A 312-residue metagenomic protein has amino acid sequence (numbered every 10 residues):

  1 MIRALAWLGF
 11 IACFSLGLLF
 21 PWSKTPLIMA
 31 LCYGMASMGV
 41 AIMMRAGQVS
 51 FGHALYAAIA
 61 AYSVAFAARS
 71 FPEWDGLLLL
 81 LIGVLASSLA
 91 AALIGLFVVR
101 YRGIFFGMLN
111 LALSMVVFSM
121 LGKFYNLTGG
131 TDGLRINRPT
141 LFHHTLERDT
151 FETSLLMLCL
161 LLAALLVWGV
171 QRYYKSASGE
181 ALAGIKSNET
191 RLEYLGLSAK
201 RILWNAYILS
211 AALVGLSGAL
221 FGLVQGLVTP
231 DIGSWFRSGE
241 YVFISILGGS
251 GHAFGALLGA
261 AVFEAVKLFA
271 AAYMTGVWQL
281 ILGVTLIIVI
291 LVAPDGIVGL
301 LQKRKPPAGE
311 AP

Functional and structural regions predicted by a protein language model:
M1-P312: Transmembrane alpha-helices and adjacent helix-loop boundaries
